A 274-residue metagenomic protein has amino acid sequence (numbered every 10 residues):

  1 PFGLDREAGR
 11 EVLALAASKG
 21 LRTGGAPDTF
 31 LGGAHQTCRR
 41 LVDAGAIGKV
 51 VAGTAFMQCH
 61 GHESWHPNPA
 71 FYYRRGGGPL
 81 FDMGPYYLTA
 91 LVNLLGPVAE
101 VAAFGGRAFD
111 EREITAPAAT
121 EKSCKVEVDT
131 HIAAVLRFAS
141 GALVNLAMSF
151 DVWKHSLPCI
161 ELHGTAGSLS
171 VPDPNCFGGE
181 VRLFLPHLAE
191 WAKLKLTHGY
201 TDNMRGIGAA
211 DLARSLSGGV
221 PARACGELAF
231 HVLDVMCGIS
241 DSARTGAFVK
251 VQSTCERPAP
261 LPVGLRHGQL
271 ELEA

Functional and structural regions predicted by a protein language model:
P1, P27, V152: Short beta->alpha connector loops at strand-helix junctions that form conserved, small/polar/Pro-enriched
F2-R22: Rossmann-fold NAD(P)-binding glycine/threonine-rich loop
V12, C38, G238-I239: Aromatic/hydrophobic pocket-lining residues that form π-stacking "cages" and hydrophobic walls in ligand
K19-G24, T29-K125, G246: Predominantly a Rossmann-like dinucleotide-binding segment in NAD(P)-dependent oxidoreductases
A26, A192-T197, R214-V232: Glycine- and charged-residue-rich phosphate/anionic-cofactor binding loop of Rossmann-like
R75-F81, K195-N203: A short glycine-threonine-serine/GTX helix/turn-capping micro-motif
T89-E180, G206-A222, M236-I239, V251-A274: Contiguous beta-strand/loop segments that form the cofactor/metal-binding neighborhood of enzyme cores
A229-A243: C-terminal hydrophobic helical "lid"/dimerization subdomain of Rossmann-like NAD(P)H-dependent oxidoreductases
